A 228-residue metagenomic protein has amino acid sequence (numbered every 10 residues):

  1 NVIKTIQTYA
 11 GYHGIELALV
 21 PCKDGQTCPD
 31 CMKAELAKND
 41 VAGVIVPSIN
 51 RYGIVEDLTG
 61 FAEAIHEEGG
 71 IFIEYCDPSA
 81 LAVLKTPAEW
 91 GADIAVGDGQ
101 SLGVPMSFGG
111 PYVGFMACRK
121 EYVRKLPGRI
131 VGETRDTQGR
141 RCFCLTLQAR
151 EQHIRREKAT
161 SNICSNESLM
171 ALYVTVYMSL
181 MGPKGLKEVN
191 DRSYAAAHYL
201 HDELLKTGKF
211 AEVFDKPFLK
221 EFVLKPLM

Functional and structural regions predicted by a protein language model:
N1, A196, E221-V223: Non-catalytic terminal accessory/regulatory regions of metabolic enzymes
N1-C142, K209: Conserved PLP-enzyme active-site core in the AAT-like
Q7, K33, T59-A62, L84 (+5 more regions): Generic hydrophobic alpha-helical scaffold/packing signal
S48-I49, I71, S161-N162, V176 (+2 more regions): Short, contiguous strand/loop micro-motifs
N50, M181-G185, M228: A generic structural motif
Y52, E74, S165, D191 (+1 more regions): Residue-level marker of alpha-helix boundaries and capping positions
L102-G208, E212-D215: Active-site C-terminal subdomain of aminotransferase-like
K209-M228: Conserved PLP-binding catalytic core of the aspartate aminotransferase-like
